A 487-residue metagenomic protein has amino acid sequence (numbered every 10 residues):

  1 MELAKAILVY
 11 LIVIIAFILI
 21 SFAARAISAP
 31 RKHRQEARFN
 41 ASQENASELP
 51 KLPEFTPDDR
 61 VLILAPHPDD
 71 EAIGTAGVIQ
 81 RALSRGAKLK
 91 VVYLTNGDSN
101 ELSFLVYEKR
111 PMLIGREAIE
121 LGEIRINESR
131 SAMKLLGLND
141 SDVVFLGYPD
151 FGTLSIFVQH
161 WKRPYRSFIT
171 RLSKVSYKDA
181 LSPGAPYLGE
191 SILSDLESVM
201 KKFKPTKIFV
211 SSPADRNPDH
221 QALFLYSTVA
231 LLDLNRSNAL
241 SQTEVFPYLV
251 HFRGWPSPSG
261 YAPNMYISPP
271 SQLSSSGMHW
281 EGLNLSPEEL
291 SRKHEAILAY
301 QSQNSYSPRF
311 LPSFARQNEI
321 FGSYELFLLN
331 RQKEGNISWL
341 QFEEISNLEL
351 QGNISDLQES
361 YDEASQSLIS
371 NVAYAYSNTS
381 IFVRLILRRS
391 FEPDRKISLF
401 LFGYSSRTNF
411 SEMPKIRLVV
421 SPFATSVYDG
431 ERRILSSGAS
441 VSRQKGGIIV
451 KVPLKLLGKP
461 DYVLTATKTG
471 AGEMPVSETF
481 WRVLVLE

Functional and structural regions predicted by a protein language model:
K5-Y10, I18-K202, T228-Q242, P247 (+1 more regions): Active-site rim/loop-helix segments in enzyme catalytic domains that contact anionic ligands
D70-I73, S99-E101, P213-H220, W255 (+1 more regions): Active-site environment of divalent metal-dependent phosphoester hydrolases
L196-D215, H220: Proline-aspartate-enriched helix->loop->beta-strand connector
S227-H279: Extended hydrophobic/aromatic segments used for targeting, binding, or gating
P258-S307: A conserved mid-domain beta-alpha-beta active-site/ligand-binding segment of alpha/beta enzyme cores
L298-K333: C-terminal and late-domain segments of enzyme folds
Y324-R433, L456-V463, K468-E487: Order/disorder boundary and secretion-linked terminal/linker segments
G447-L454: Exposed aromatic-hydrophobic patches
